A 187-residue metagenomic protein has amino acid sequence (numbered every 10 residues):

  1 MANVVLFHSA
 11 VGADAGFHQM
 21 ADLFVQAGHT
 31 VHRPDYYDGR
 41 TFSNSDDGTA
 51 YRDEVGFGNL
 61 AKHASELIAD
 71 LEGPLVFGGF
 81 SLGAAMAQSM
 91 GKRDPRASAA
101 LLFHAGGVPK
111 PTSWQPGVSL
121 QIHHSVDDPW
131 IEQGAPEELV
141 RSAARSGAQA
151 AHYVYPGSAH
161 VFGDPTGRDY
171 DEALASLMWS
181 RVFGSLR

Functional and structural regions predicted by a protein language model:
M1-E72, G163-T166: Serine-hydrolase catalytic machinery in alpha/beta-hydrolase-like enzymes
M20, E132-S142: Short alpha-helix in the alpha/beta-hydrolase fold that links the catalytic acid
L71-F80: Alpha/beta-hydrolase fold nucleophile elbow
G73, Q115-L120, A148-Q149: Short, proline-enriched alpha-helix->beta-strand connector loops that line the catalytic pocket of alpha/beta-hydrolase
G79-G83, A87: Gly/Ala-rich beta-loop-alpha elbow adjacent to hydrolase catalytic centers
R96-G106: A conserved short beta-strand
I122-H124, D128: Short beta-strand/loop motif that positions the catalytic acidic residue of the alpha/beta-hydrolase fold
S146-R187: C-terminal catalytic histidine-bearing segment of alpha/beta-hydrolase fold enzymes
